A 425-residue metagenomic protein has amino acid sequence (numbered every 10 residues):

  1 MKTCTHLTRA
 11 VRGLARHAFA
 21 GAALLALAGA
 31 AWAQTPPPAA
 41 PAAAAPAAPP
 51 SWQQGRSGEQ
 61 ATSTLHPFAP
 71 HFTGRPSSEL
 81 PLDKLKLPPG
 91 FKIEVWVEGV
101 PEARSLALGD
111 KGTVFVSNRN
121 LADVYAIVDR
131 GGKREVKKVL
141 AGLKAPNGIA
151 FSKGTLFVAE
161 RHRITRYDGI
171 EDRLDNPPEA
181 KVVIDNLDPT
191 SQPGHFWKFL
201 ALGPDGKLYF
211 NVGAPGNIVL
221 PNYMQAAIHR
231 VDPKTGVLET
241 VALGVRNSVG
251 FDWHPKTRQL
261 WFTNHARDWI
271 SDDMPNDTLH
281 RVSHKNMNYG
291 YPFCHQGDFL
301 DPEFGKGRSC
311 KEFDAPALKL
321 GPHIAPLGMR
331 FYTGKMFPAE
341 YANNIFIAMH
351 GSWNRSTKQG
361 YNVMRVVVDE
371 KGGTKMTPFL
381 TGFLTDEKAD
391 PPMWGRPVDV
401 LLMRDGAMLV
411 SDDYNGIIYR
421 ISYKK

Functional and structural regions predicted by a protein language model:
A45-P88, W197, A214-N217, Y223 (+5 more regions): Beta-propeller domain segments
V95-V100, K137-G142, V183-Q192, T240-G244 (+3 more regions): Surface loop/turn motifs at the tips and blade-to-blade linkers of beta-strand repeat domains
A103, D123-T155: Blade-loop segments of beta-propeller domains
T113-S117, T155-V158, K207-N211, Q259-T263 (+3 more regions): Conserved beta-propeller blade signature
N118-R119, R161-R163, G169, G213-P215 (+4 more regions): Short loop/turn segments immediately following the C-termini of beta-strands
D123-A126, R163-T165, A227-H229, T278 (+2 more regions): A short loop-to-beta-strand structural motif that recurs across blades of beta-propeller domains
V136, A145, A150-S152, H162-G203 (+2 more regions): Asp-box/WD-like beta-propeller blade repeats and closely related beta-sheet repeat scaffolds
